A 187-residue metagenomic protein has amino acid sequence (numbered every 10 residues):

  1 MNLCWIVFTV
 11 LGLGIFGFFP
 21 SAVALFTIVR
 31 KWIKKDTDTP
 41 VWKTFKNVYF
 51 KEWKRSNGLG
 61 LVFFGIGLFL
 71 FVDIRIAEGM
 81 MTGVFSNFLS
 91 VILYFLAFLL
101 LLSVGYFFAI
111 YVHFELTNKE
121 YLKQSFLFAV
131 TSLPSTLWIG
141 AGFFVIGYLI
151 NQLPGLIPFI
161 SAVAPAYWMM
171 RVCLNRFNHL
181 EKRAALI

Functional and structural regions predicted by a protein language model:
M1-E120, Q124-I187: Hydrophobic alpha-helical membrane segments
